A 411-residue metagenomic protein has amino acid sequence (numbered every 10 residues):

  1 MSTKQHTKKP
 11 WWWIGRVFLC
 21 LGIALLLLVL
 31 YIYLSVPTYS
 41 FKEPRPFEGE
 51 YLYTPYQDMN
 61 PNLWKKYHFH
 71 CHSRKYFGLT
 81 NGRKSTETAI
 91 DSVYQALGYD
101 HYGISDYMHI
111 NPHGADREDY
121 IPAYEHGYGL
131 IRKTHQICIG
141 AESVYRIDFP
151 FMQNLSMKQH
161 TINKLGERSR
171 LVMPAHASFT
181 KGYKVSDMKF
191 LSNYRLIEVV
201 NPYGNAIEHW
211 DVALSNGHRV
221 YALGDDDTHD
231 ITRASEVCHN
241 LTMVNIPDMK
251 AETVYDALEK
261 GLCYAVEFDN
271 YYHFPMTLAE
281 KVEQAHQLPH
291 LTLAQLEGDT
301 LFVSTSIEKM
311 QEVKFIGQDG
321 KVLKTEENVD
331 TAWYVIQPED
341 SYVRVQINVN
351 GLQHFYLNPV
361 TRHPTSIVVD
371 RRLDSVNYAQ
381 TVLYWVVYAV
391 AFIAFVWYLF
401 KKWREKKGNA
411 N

Functional and structural regions predicted by a protein language model:
S2-N60, I231-N411: C-terminal functional module detector
Y31-A177, Y183-K184, F190-S192, E198-V212 (+3 more regions): A metal-dependent hydrolase metal-coordination microenvironment
D116-R117, D187, M276-K281: Charge-rich, low-complexity amphipathic helices in intrinsically disordered tails/linkers adjacent to domains
